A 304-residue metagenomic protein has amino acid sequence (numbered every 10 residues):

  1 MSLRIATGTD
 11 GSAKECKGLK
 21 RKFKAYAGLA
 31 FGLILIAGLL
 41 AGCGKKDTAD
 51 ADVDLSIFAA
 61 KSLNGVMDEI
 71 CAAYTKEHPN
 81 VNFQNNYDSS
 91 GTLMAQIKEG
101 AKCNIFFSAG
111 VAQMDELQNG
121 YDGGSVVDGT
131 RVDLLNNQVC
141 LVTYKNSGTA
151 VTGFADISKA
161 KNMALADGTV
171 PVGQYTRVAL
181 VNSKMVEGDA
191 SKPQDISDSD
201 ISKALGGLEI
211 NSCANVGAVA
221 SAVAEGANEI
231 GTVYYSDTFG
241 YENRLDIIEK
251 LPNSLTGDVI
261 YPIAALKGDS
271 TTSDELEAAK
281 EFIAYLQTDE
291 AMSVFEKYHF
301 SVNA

Functional and structural regions predicted by a protein language model:
M1-K22: N-terminal secretory signal peptides that target proteins for export/translocation
F23-K45: Sec-dependent N-terminal signal peptides of Gram-positive bacterial secreted proteins and lipoproteins
C43-K76, N82, G91, V111 (+3 more regions): Exported/periplasmic ABC-transporter solute-binding proteins
N80-V81, C103: Short, well-ordered coil loops that connect the C-terminus of an alpha-helix to the N-terminus of a beta-strand
S90-G124, T238-Y241: Pocket-flanking alpha-helical
G123-V127, N137: Short acidic (Asp/Glu) patches
D128-R131, F295: Surface-exposed patches in mature extracellular/periplasmic domains of secreted proteins
